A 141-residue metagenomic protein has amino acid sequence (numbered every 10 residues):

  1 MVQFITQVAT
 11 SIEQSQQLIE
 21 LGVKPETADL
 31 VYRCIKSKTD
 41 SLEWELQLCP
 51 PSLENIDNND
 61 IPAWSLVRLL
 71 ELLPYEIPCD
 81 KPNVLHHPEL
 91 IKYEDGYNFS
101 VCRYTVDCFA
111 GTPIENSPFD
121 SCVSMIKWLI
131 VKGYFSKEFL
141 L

Functional and structural regions predicted by a protein language model:
M1-L141: Glycine-rich anion-binding surface patch
